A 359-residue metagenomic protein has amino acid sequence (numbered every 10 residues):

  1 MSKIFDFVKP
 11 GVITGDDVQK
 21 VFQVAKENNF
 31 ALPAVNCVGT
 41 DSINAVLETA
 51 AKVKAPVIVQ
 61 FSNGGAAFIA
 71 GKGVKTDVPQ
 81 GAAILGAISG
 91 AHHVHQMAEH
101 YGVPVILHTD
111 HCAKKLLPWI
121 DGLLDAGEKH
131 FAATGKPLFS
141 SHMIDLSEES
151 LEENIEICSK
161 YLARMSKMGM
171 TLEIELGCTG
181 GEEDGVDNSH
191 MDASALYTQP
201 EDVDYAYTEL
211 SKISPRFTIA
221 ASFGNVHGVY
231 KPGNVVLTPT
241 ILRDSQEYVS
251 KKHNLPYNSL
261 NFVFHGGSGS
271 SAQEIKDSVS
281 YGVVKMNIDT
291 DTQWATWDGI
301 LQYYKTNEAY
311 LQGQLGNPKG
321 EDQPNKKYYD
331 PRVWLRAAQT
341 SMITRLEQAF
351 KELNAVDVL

Functional and structural regions predicted by a protein language model:
M1-P33: N-terminal amphipathic alpha-helix/helix-capping segment at the start of soluble metabolic enzymes
I13-V24, T40-Q80, I84-G102, A113-N258 (+2 more regions): Alpha/beta enzyme core
L32, M168-E175, K212-T218, N254-L260 (+3 more regions): Flexible, glycine/charged-enriched surface loops at secondary-structure junctions
A34-N36, P56-Q60, I106-H108: Short, conserved beta-strand segments within well-ordered enzyme catalytic domains that often line or immediately flank
N36, Q80, A193-L196, V235 (+4 more regions): Hydrophobic alpha-helical scaffolding
C37, L107-A113, L260-S270: Glycine-rich beta-to-alpha transition loops that act as phosphate-gripper elements at the mouths of alpha/beta enzyme
A98-E99, K231, I241, S245-Q246 (+1 more regions): Catalytic-face loop-and-helix region of soluble metabolic enzyme cores
K305-L359: Extended, intrinsically disordered, low-complexity segments
